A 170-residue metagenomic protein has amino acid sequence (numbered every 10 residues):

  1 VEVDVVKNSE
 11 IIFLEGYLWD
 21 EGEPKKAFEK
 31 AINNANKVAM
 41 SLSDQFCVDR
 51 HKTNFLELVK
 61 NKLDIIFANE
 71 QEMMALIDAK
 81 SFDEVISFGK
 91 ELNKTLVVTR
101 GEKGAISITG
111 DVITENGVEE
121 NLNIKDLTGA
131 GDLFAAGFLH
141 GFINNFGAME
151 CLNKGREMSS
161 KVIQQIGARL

Functional and structural regions predicted by a protein language model:
V1-T114, F146: Ribokinase/PfkB-type carbohydrate-kinase core domain
T53, S81-L170: Conserved phosphate-binding/catalytic region of the ribokinase-like
